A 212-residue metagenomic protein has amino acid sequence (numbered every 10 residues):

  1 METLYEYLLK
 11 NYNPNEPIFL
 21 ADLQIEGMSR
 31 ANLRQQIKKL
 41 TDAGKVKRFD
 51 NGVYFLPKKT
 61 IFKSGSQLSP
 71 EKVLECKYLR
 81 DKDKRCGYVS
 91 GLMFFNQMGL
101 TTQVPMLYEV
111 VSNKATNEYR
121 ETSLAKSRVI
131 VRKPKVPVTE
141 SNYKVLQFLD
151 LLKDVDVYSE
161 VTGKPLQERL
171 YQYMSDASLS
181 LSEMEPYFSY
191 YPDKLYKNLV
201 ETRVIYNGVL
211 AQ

Functional and structural regions predicted by a protein language model:
M1-Y78: Short beta-edge/loop segments at beta->alpha junctions of small alpha/beta modules that act as binding/recognition
E26, R30, R34, K47-R48 (+4 more regions): Alpha-helix N-cap/helix-initiation sites
F49-G52, K84-E118: Short gly/ser-rich loop at a beta-strand->alpha-helix junction or flexible surface loop bordering the NTP-binding
S64, R80-K84, V138: Short, surface-exposed loop/turn motifs that are enriched in glycine and acidic residues and include a nearby proline
P70-G87, G91-L92: Glycine- and acidic-residue-rich phosphate-binding/metal-coordinating active-site segment common to enzymes that handle
A125-R132: A short, charged helix-loop
P134-Q212: Hydrophobic alpha-helical interaction segments
